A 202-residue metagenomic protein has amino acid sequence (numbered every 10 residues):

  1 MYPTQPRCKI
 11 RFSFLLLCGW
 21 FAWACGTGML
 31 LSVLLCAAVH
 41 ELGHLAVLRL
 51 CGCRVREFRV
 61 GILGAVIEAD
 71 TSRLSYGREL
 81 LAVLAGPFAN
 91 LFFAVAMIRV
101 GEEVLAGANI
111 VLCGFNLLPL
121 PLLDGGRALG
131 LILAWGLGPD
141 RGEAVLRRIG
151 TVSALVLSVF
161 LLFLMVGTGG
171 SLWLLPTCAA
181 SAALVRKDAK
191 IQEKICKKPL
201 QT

Functional and structural regions predicted by a protein language model:
M1-T202: Hydrophobic transmembrane alpha-helices and their immediate loop junctions in multi-pass integral membrane proteins
